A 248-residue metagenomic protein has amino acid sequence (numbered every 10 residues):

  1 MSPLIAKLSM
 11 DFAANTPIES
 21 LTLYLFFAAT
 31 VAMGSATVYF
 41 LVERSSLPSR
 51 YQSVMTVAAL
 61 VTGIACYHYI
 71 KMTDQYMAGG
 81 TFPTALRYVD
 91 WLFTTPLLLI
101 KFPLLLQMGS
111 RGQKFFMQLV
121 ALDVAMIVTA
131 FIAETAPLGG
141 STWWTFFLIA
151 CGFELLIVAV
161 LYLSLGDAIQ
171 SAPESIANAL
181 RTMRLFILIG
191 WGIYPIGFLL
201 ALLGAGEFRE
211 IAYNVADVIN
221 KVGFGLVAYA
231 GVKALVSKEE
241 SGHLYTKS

Functional and structural regions predicted by a protein language model:
L4-M33: Hydrophobic transmembrane alpha-helical segments in integral membrane proteins
L21-A32, F82-T95, F116-L119, L148: Structural signature of hydrophobic alpha-helical transmembrane segments
S35-Y39, K101, T129-A133, F153-E174 (+2 more regions): Alpha-helical transmembrane segments in multipass membrane proteins, preferentially the mid-helix core
V38-E43, M72-T73, G79, Y88-V120 (+2 more regions): Internal transmembrane alpha-helix with an interfacial aromatic "cap," most often the third helix
V42-V54, L106-F115, G139-G140, A168-N178: Membrane-interface helix-boundary motifs at transmembrane edges
T56-Q75: A generic, lipid-embedded transmembrane alpha helix
M117, W144-L148, S164-I189: Membrane-helix boundary/juxtamembrane motif in polytopic membrane proteins
A159-L163, T182-S248: C-terminal transmembrane-bundle signature of multipass membrane proteins, characterized by strong activation on
